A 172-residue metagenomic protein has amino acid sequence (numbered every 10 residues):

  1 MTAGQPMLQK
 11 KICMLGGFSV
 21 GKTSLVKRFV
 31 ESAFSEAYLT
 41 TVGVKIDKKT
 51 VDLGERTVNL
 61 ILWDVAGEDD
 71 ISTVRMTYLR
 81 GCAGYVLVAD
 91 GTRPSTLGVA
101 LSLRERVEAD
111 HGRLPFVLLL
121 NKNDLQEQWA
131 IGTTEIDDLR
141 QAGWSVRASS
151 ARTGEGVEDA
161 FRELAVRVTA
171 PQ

Functional and structural regions predicted by a protein language model:
M1-Q172: TRAFAC-class small GTPase G-domain
